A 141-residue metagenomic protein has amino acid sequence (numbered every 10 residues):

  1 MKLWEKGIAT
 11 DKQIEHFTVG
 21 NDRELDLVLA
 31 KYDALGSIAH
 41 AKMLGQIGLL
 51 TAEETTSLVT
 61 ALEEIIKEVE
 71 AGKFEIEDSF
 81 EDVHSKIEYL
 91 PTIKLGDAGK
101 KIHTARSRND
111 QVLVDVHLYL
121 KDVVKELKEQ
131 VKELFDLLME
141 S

Functional and structural regions predicted by a protein language model:
M1-S141: A helix-coil-helix interface module used to build multimeric assemblies and to scaffold catalytic/cofactor sites
